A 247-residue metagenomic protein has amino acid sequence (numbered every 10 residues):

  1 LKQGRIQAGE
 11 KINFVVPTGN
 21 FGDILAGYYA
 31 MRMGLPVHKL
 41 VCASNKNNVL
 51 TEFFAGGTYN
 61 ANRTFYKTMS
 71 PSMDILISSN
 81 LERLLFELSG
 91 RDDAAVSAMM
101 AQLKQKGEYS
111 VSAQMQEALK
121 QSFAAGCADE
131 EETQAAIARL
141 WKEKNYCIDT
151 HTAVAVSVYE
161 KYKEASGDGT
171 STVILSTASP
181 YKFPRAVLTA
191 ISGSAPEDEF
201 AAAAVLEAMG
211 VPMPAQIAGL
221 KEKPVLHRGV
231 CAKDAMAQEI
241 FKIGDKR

Functional and structural regions predicted by a protein language model:
L1-R247: PLP-dependent amino-acid enzyme catalytic core
